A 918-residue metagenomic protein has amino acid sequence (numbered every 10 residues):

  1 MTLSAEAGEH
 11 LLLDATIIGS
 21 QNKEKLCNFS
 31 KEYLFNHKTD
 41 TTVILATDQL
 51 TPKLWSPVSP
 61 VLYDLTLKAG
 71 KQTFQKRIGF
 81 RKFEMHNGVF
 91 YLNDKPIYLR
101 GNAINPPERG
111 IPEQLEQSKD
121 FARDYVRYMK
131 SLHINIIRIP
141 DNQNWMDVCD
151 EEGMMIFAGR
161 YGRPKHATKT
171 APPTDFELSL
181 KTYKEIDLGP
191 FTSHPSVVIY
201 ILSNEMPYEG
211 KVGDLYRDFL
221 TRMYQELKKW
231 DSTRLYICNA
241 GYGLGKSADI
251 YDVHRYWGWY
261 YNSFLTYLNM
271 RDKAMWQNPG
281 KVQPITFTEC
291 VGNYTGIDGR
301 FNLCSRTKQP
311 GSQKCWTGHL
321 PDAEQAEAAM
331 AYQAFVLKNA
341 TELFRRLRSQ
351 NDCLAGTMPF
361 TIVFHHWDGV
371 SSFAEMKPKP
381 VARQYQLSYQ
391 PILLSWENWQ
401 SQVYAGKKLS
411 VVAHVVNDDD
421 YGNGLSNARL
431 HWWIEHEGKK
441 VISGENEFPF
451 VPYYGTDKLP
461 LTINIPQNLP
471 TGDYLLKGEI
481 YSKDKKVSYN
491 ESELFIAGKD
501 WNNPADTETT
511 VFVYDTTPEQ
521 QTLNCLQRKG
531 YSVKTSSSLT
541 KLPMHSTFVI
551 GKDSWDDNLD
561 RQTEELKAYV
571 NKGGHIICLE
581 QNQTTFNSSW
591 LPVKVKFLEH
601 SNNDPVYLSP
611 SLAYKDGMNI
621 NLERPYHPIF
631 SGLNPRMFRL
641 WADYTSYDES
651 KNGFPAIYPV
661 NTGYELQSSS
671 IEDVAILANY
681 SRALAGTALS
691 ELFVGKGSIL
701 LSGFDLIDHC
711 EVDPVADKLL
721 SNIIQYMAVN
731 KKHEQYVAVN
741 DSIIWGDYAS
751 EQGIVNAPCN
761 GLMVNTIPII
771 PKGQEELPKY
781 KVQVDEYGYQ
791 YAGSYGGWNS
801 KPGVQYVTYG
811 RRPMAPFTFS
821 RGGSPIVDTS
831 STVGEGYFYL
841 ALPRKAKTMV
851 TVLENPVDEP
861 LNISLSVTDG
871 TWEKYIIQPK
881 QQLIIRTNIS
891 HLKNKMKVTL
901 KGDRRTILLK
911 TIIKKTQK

Functional and structural regions predicted by a protein language model:
M1-P140, C149-E152, Y183, V198-I199 (+3 more regions): Secreted/periplasmic carbohydrate-active enzymes, especially glycoside hydrolases
D120-E375: Substrate-binding/catalytic cleft of secreted carbohydrate-active enzymes, primarily glycoside hydrolases
T507-E599, L689-S690, K696, S702-H709 (+2 more regions): Helical hinge/lid and interdomain linker segments adjacent to catalytic or ligand-binding clefts that mediate domain
D553-E649, V715: A glycine-rich, often tryptophan-bearing local segment used as a flexible ligand/cofactor-contacting loop or short
V606-P714, K731-A738, S742-I770, K781: Catalytic beta-strand/loop cores that center a nucleophilic Ser/Cys/Thr and support acyl-enzyme chemistry
G746, S750-P843, D903, K910-K918: Glycan-recognition and processing domains
E859-T871: Short, surface-exposed beta-strand/strand-loop-strand elements in extracellular ectodomains
V898-R905: Short beta-strand-plus-loop segments that form exposed binding edges in beta-rich domains
